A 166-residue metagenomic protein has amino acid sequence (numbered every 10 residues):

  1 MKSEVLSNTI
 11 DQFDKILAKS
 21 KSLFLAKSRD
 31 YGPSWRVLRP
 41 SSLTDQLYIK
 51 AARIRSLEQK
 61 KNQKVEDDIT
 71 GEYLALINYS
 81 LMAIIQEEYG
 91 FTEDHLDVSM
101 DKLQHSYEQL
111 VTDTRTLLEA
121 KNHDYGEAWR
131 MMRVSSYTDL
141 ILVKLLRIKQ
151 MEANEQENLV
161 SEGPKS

Functional and structural regions predicted by a protein language model:
M1-S166: Intrinsically disordered, low-complexity regulatory regions that flank transcription factor DNA-binding cores
